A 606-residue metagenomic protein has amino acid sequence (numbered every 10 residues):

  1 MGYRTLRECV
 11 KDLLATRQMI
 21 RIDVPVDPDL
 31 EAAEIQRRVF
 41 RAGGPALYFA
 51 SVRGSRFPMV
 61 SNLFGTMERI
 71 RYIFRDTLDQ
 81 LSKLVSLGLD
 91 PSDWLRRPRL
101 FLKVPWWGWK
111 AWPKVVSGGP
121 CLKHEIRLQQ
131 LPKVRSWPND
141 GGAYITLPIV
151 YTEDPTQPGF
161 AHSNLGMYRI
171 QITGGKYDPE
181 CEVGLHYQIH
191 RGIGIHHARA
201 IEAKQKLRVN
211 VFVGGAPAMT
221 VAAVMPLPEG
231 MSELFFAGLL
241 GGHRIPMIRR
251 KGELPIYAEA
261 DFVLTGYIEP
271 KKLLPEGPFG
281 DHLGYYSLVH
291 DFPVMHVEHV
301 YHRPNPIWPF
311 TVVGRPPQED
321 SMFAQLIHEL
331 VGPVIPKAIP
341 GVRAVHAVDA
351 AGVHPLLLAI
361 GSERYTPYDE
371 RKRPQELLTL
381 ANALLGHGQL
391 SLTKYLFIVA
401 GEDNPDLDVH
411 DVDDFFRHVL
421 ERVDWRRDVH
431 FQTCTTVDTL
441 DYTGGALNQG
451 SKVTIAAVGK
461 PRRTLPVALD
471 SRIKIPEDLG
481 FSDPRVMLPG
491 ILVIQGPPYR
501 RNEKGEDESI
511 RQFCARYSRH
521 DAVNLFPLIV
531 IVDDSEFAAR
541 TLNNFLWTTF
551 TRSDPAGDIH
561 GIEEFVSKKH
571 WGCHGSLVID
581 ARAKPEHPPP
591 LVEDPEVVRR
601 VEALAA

Functional and structural regions predicted by a protein language model:
M1-V294, E298-A606: Extended, highly charged
